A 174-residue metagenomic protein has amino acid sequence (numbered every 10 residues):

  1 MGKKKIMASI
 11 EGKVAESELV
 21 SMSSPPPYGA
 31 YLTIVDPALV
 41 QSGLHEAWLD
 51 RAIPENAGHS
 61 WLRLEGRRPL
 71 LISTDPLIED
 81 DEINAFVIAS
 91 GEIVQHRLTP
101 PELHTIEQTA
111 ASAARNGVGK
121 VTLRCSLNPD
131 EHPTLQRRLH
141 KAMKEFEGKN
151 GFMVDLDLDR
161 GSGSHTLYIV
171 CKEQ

Functional and structural regions predicted by a protein language model:
M1-Q174: SAM-dependent transferase fold signal centered on methyltransferase-like domains, encompassing both Class I
